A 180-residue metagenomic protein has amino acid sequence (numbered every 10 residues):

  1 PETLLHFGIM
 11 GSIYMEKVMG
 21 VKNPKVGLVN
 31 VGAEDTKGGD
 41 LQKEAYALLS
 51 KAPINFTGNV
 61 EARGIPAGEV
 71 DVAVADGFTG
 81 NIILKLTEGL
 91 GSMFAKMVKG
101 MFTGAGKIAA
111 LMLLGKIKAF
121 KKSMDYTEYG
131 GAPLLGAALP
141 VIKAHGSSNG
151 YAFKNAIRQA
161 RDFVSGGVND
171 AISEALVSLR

Functional and structural regions predicted by a protein language model:
P1, K37-L41, A67-V70, K85-T87: Short, well-ordered secondary-structure micro-motifs
P1-A62: Glycine-rich phosphate/diphosphate-binding loop of Rossmann-like nucleotide-binding domains
N59-A67, Y129: Glycine-rich oxoanion-binding loops at beta->alpha junctions
E69-A73, G77-R180: Glycine-rich phosphate/nucleotide-binding loop
